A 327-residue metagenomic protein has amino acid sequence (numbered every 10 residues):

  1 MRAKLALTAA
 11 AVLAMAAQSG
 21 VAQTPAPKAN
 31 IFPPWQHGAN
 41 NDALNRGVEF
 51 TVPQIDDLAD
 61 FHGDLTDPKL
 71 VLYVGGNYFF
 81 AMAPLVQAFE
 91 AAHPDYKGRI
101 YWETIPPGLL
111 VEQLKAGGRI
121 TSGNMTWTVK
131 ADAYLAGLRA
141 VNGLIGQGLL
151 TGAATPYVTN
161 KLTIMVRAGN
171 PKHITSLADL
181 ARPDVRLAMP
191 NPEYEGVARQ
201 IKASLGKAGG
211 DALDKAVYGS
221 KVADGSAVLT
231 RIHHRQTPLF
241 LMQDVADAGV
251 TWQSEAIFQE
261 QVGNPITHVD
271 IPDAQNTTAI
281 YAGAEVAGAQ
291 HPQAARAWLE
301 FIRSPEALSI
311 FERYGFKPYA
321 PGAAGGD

Functional and structural regions predicted by a protein language model:
M1-L7: Bacterial N-terminal signal peptides that target proteins for export
T8-A16: Bacterial N-terminal signal peptides
Q18-A22: Sec/Tat signal peptide C-region and signal peptidase I cleavage site
Q23-E103, G108-K115, N124-K130, L138-R139 (+3 more regions): Exported/periplasmic ABC-transporter solute-binding proteins
G118-I120: Helical hinge/lid and interdomain linker segments adjacent to catalytic or ligand-binding clefts that mediate domain
T151-G152: A short alpha->loop->secondary-structure connector
T155: Short beta-strand
